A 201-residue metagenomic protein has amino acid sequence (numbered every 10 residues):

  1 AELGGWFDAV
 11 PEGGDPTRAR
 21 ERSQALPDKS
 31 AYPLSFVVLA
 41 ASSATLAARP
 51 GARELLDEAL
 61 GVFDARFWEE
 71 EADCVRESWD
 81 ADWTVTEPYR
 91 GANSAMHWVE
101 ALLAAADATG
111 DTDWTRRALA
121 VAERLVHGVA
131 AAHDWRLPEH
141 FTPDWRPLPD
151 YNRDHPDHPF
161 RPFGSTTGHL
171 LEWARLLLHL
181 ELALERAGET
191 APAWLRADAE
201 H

Functional and structural regions predicted by a protein language model:
A1-H201: Glycan-recognition and catalytic cores of secretory/periplasmic carbohydrate-active enzymes
